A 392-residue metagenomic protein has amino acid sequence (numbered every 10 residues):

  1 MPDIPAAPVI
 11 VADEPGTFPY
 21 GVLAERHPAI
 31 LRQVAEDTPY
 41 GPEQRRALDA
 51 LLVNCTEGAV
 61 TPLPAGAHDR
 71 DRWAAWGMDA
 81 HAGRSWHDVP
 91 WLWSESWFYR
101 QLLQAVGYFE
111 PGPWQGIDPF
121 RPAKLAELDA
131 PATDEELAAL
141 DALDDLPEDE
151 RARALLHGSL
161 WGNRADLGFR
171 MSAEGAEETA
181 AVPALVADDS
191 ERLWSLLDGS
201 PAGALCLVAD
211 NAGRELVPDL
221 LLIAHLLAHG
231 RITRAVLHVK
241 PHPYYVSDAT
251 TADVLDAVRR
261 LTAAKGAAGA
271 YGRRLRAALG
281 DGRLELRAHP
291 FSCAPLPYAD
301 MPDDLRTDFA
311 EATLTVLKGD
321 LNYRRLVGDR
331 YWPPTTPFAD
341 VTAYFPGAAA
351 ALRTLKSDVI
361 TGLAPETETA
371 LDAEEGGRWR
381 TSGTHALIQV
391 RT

Functional and structural regions predicted by a protein language model:
M1-E191, S195-A202, H385-T392: Non-catalytic accessory regions outside enzyme or core folds
P2-I4, V11, V239-P241, D248-T392: C-terminal functional extensions of proteins
G21, L92, A187, L216-L220 (+2 more regions): Conserved structured core elements
V89-W93, V208-V217, H242-Y244, D320-R325: Gly/Ser/Thr-rich loops at beta-strand to alpha-helix junctions that form or flank small-molecule/cofactor-binding
G203-A204, I232-V236, A348: Residues at the starts of beta-strands that form the adenosine-phosphate
A204-C206, T313-L314: Structural motif
R214-V236: Histidine-anchored nucleotide/phosphate-binding helix
L227, K240-P243: N-terminal beta1-alpha1-beta2 submodule of the flavodoxin-like/Rossmannoid cofactor-binding fold
